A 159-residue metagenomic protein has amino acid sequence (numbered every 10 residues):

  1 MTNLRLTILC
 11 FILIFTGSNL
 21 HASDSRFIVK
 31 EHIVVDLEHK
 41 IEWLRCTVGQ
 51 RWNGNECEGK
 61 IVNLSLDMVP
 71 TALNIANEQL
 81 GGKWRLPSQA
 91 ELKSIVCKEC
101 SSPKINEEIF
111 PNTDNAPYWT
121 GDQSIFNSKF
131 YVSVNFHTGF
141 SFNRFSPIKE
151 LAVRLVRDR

Functional and structural regions predicted by a protein language model:
M1-L6: Positively charged n-region of N-terminal signal peptides that target proteins for export
T7-T16: Bacterial N-terminal signal peptides
A22-W84, L155-V156: Extracellular adhesion/carbohydrate-recognition regions
S25-I28, P111-N112, I148: Short solvent-exposed loop/turn micro-motifs enriched in small/polar/acidic residues
E31, A116, E150-A152: Short hydrophobic/aromatic beta-strand or adjacent loop that forms the aromatic wall/cage of a ligand/substrate-binding
M68-K83, Q89-F136, R144, D158: An exposed tryptophan-centered "aromatic clamp" motif
S141-P147: Short, exposed beta-strand-loop hairpins at the edges of beta-sheets in extracellular/periplasmic proteins
P147-D158: Short, low-complexity, Pro/Ser/Thr/Gly-rich segments in the mature regions of secreted, periplasmic
